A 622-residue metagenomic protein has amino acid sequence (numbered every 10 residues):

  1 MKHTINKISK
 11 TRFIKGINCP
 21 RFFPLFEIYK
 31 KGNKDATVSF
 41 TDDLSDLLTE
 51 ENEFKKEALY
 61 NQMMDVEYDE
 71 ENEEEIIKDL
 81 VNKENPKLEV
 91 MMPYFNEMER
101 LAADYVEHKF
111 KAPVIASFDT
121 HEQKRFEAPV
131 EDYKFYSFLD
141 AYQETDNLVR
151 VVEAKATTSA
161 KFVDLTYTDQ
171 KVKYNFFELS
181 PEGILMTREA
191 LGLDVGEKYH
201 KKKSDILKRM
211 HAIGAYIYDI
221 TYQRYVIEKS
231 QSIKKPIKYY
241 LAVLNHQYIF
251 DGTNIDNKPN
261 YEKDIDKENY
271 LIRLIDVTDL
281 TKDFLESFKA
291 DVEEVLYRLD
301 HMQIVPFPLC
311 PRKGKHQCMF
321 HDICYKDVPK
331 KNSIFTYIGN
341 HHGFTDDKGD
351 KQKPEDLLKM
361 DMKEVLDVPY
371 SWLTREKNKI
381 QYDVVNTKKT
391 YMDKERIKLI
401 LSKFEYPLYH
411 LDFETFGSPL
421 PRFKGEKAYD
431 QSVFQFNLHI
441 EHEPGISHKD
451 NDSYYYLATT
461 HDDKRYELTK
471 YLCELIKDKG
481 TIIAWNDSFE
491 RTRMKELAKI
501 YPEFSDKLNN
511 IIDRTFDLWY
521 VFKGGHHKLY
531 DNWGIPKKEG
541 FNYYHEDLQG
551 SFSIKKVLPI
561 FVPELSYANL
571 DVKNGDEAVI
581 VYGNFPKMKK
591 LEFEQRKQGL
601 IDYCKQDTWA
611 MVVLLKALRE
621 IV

Functional and structural regions predicted by a protein language model:
M1-V151, T157-D164, D169-T187, N332 (+1 more regions): Metal-dependent nuclease catalytic cores that hydrolyze phosphodiester bonds in DNA/RNA, characterized by
F22-F23, K31-D35, T158-K161, Q247-I249 (+9 more regions): Flexible loop/turn segments at secondary-structure boundaries
G32, T166-K171, N254-Y261, F423-V433 (+2 more regions): Short secondary-structure boundary/capping segments
L44-V81, T166-K208, P259-F284, F288 (+1 more regions): Charged, glycine/proline-rich intrinsically disordered loops and linkers
E99, A103-E107, V151-E153, T158 (+3 more regions): Conserved RNase H-like, two-metal-ion catalytic cores of nucleic-acid enzymes
F118-E127, Y406-G417, D517: Two-metal-ion RNase H-like nuclease active-site motif
F118-R125, Q143, N147, V151-A156 (+6 more regions): Conserved DEDDh/DEDDy metal-dependent 3′-5′ exonuclease domain
R209, I213-Y216, Y240-L244, G252-N257 (+5 more regions): Acidic, Mg2+-coordinating catalytic module of metal-dependent nucleases/exonucleases that use a two-metal-ion mechanism
